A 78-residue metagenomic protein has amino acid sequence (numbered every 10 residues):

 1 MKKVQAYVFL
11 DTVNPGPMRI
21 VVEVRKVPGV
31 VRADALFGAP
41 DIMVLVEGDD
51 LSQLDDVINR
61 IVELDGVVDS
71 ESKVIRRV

Functional and structural regions predicted by a protein language model:
M1-V78: A compositional/biophysical signature of low hydrophobicity enriched in polar/charged and small residues
